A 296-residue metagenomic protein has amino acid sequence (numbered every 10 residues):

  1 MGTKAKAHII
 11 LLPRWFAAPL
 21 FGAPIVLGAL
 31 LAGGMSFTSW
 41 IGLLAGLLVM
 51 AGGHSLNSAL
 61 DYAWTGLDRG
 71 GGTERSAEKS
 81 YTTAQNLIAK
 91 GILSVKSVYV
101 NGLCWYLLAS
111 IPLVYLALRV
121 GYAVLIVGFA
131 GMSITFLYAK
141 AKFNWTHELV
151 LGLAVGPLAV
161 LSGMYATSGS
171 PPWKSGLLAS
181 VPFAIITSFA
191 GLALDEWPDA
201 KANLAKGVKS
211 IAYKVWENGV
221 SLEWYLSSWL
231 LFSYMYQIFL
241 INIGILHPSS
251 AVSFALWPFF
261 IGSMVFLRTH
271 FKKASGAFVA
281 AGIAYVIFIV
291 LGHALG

Functional and structural regions predicted by a protein language model:
M1-L60, G70, A130-A159, G169: Topogenic membrane-insertion module of multi-pass membrane proteins
P19-G28, V150-Y165, Y213-E217, S275-H293: Small-residue-rich segments of transmembrane alpha-helices in multi-pass membrane proteins, especially helix faces
V26-L44, S110-L125, A159-V181, M235-S249 (+1 more regions): Helix-coil boundary and interhelical linker segments in multi-pass alpha-helical membrane proteins
G34, L151-L204, S221: Functional transmembrane core segments of multi-pass inner-membrane proteins
L47-D61, M132-K140, P182-D199, L256-L267: Transmembrane alpha-helical segments that form the membrane-embedded catalytic/substrate-channel core of multi-pass
H54-Y106, I186-S233: Solvent-exposed interhelical
N86-S170: Intramembrane alpha-helical segments
F239-G296: Extended hydrophobic alpha-helices typical of membrane-associated regions
